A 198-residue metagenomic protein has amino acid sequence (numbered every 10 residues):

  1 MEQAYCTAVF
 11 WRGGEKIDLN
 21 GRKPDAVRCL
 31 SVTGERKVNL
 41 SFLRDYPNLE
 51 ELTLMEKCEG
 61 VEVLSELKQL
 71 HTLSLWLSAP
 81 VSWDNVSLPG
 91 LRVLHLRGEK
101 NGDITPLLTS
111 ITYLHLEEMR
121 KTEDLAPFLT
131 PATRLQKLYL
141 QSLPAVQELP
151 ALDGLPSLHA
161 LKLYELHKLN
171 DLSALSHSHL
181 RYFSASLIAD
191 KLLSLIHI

Functional and structural regions predicted by a protein language model:
M1-Q3: Terminal targeting and flexible regions in eukaryotic proteins, enriched in but not limited to LRR-containing proteins
Y5-I17, A26-V38, N48-G60, Q69-S82 (+5 more regions): Concave beta-strand-loop units of leucine-rich repeat
R22, R44, S65, V86 (+4 more regions): C-terminal helix/turn sub-motif of individual leucine-rich repeats
I196-I198: Conserved small/polar residues in nucleotide/adenosyl-binding loops
